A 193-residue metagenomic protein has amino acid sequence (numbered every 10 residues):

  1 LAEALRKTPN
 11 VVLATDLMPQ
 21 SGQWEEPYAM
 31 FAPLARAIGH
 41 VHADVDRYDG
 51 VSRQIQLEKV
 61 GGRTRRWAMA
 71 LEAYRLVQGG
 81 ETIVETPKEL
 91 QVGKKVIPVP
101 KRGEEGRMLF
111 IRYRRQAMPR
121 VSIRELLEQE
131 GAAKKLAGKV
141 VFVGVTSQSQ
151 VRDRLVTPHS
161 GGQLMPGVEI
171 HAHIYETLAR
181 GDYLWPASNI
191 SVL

Functional and structural regions predicted by a protein language model:
L1-P100, L136-L193: Non-transmembrane functional regions of envelope-associated proteins
E85-G131: Substrate-access "cap/lid" subdomains that shape and gate the entrance to catalytic or ligand-binding pockets
